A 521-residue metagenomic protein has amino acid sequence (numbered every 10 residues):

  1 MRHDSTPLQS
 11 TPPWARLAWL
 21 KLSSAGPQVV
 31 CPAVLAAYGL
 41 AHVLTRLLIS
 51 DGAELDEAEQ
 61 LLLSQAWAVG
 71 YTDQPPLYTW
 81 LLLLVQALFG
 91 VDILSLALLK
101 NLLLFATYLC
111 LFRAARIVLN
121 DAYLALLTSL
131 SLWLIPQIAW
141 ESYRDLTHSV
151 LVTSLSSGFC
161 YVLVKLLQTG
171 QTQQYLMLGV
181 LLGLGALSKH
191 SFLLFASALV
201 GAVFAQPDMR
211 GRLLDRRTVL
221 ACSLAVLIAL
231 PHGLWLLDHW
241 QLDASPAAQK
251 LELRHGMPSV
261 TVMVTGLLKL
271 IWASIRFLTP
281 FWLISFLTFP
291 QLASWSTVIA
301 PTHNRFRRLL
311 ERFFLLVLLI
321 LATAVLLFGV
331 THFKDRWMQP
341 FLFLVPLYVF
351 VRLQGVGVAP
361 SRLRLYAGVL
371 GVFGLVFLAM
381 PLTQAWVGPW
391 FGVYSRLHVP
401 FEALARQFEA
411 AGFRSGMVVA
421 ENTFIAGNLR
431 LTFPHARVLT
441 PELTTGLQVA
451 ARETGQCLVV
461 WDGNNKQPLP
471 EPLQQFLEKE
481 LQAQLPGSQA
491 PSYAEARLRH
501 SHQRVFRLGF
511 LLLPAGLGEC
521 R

Functional and structural regions predicted by a protein language model:
L35, A125-P136, L182, A186: Short helix- or helix-capping micro-motifs that position conserved polar/aromatic residues at function-defining sites
T45-Q60, G70-L84, G90-L94, W240 (+1 more regions): Extracytoplasmic catalytic/substrate-binding loops of multi-pass membrane glycan-assembly enzymes
L82-Q86, L99-C110, I135, V152-L155 (+1 more regions): Transmembrane alpha-helices of multi-pass, membrane-embedded glycan-processing enzymes that use lipid-linked
L98-L119, A139, S157-V162: Transmembrane-helix motifs of polytopic, lipid-linked glycan transferases
E141-S149: Short acidic/glycine- and proline-prone juxtamembrane loop motifs at membrane-interface regions of multi-pass membrane
F159-M177: Membrane-interface transmembrane helices that cradle and orient dolichyl/undecaprenyl
L184, A196-F306, V317: Transmembrane-lumen/periplasm boundary regions of multi-pass, lipid-linked membrane glycan transferases
F328-D335, G357-G412, T423-L439, T444 (+2 more regions): Membrane-proximal, lumen/periplasm-facing interface regions of secretory-pathway glyco- and lipid-modifying enzymes
